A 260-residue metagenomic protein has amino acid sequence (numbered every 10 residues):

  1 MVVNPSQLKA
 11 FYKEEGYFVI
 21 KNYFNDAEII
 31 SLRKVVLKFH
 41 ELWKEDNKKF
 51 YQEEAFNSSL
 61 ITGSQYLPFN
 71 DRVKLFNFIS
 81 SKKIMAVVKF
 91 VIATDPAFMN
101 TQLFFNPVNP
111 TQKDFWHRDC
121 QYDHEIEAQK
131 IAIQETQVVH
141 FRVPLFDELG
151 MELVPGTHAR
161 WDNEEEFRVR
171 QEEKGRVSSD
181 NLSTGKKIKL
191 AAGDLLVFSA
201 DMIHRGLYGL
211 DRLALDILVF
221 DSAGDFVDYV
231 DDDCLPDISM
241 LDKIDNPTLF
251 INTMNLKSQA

Functional and structural regions predicted by a protein language model:
M1-E14, K21-E127, I238-M240: Non-heme Fe(II)-dependent double-stranded beta-helix
K48, L195, D201-A260: Non-heme Fe(II)/2-oxoglutarate
M85-A97, A132-Q134, P144-G150: Secondary-structure boundary elements
T101-L103, F141-V143, L215-V219: A structural signal for short, well-ordered beta-strand segments
N106-P107, H158-W161, V219-D225: Short edge-strand/loop segments of extracellular domains
T111-R118, E125-A128, M151-T157, D162-E166 (+1 more regions): A short secondary-structure junction signal
C120-Q129, G175-N181: Active-site glycine-rich loop that binds ribose-phosphate moieties when present
Q134, V138, P144-I203: Double-stranded beta-helix
